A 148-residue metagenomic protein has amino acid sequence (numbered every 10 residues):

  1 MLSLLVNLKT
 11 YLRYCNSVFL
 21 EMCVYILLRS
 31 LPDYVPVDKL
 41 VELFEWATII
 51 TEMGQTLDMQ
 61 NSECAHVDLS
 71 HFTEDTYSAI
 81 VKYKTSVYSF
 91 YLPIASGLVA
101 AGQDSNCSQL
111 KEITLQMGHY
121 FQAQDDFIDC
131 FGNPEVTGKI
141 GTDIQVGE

Functional and structural regions predicted by a protein language model:
M1-E148: Mg2+-dependent prenyl diphosphate-binding active-site environment of isoprenoid biosynthetic enzymes
